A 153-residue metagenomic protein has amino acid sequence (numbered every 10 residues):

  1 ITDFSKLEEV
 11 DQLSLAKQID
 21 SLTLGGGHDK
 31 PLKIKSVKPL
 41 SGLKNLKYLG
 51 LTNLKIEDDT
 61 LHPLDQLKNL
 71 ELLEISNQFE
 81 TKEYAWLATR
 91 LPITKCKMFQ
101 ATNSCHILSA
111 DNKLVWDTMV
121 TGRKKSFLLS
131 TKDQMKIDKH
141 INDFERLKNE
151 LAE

Functional and structural regions predicted by a protein language model:
I1-A152: Concave beta-strand-loop units of leucine-rich repeat
